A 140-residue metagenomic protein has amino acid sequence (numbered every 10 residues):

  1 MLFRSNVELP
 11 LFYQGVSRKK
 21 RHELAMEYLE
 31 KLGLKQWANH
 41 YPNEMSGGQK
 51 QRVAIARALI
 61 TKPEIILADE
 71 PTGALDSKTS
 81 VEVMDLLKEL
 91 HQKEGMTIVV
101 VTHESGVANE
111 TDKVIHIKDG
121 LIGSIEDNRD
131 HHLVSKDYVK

Functional and structural regions predicted by a protein language model:
S17, E30, A38-Y41: Signature (C-motif/LSGGQ) region and adjacent switch/coupling loops of ABC-type ATPase nucleotide-binding domains
K20-L32: ABC nucleotide-binding domain "signature" region
Y41-Q49: Conserved ABC ATPase signature
I55: Hydrophobic anchor residue at the start of the ABC signature
K62: Conserved catalytic motifs of ABC-family nucleotide-binding domains
I66-D69: Catalytic Walker B motif of ABC-type/P-loop ATPase nucleotide-binding domains
L121-K140: Conserved beta-strand-loop-alpha-helix hinge in the C-terminal portion of ABC ATPase nucleotide-binding domains
